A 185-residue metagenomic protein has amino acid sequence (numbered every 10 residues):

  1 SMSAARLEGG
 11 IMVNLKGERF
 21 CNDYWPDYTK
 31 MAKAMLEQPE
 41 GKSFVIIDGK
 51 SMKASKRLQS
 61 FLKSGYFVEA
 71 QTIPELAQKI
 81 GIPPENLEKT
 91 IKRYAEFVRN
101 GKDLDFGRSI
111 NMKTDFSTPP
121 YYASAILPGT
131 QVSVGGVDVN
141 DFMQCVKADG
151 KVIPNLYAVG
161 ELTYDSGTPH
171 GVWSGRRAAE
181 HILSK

Functional and structural regions predicted by a protein language model:
S1-P84: An anion/pyrophosphate-binding glycine-rich loop and adjacent beta-alpha core in soluble alpha-beta enzymes
S3-A4, G150, S166-H170: Alpha-helix capping and helix-loop boundary segments enriched in small/acidic/polar residues
L15-K16, D141, A148, W173: Short, ordered coil/turn segments that flank beta-strands lining enzyme active or ligand-binding pockets
R19-F20, Y28-T29, K53-A54, A95-V98 (+2 more regions): Flexible loop/turn segments at secondary-structure boundaries
K50, A77-I80, P84, I91-K102 (+1 more regions): Structural signal for hydrophobic packing residues in well-ordered secondary-structure cores of soluble enzyme domains
E69-T72, P83-N86, T90, S174 (+1 more regions): General structural feature for long, well-ordered alpha-helical segments within catalytic domains of soluble enzymes
N86-Y164: A glycine-rich dinucleotide-binding beta-alpha-beta segment and adjacent secondary-structure elements that constitute
S124, L162-K185: A conserved FAD-binding loop/helix module that cradles the flavin
